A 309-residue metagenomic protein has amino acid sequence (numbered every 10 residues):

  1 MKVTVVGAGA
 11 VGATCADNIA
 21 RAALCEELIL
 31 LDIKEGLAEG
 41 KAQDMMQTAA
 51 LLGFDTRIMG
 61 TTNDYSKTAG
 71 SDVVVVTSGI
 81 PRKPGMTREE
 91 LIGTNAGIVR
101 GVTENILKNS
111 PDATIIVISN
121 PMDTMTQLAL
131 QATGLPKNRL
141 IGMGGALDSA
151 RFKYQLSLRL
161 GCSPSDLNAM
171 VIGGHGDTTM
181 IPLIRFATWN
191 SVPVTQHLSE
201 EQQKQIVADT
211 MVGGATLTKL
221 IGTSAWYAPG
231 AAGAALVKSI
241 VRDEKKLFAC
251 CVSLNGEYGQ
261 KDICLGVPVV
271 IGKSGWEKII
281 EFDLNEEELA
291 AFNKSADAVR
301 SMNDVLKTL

Functional and structural regions predicted by a protein language model:
M1-V3: Extreme N-terminal starter segment of soluble prokaryotic enzymes
A8-G9: Glycine-rich Rossmann-fold phosphate-binding loop(s) that bind the pyrophosphate of adenine dinucleotide cofactors
G12-A13: N-terminal Rossmann-fold NAD(P) dinucleotide-binding loop
I33-S71, R300-K307: Conserved N-terminal Rossmann-fold NAD(P) cofactor-binding segment
A50-A113: Rossmann-like NAD(P)-binding element
T87-K153: Rossmann-like NAD(P)(H) cofactor-binding subdomain of soluble oxidoreductases
T133-R139, D148-L309: C-terminal substrate-binding/catalytic lobe of Rossmann-fold NAD(P)-dependent dehydrogenases
